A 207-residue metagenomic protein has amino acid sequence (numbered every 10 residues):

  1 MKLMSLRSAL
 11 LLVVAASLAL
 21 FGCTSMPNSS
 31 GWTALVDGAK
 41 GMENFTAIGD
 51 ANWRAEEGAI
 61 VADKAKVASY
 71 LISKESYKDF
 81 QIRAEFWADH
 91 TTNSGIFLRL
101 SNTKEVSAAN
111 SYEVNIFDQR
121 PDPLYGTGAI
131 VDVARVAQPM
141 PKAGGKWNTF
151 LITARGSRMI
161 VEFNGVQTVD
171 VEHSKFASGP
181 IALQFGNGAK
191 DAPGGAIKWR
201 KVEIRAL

Functional and structural regions predicted by a protein language model:
K2-L11: Bacterial N-terminal signal peptides that target proteins for export
K2-L3, G22-T24: A detector of low-complexity, intrinsically disordered, Ser/Thr/Gly/Pro/Ala-rich segments
L11-F21: Bacterial N-terminal signal peptides
C23-L207: Carbohydrate-interacting regions of secretory-pathway proteins
